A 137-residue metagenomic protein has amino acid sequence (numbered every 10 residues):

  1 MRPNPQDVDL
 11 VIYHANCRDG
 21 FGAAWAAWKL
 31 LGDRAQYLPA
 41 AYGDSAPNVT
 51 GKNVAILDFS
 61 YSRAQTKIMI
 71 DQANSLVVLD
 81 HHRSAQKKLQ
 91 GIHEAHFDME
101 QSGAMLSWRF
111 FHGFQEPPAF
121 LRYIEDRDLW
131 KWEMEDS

Functional and structural regions predicted by a protein language model:
M1-D136: Replace "Mg2+/Mn2+-dependent" with "divalent metal-dependent
